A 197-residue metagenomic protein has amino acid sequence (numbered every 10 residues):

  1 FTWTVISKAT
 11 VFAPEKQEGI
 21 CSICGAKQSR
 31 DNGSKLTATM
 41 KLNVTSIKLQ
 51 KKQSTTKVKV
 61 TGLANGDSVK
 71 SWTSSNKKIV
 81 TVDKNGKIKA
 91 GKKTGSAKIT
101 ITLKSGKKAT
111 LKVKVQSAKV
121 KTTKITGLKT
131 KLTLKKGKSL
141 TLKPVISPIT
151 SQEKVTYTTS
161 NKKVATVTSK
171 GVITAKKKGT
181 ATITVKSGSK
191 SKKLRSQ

Functional and structural regions predicted by a protein language model:
F1, P14-K16, S22, L36-Q197: Extracytoplasmic soluble-region selector
F1-T10: Short recognition patches in nucleic-acid-associated and regulatory proteins
G25: Cys/His-coordinated zinc-binding microdomains
S29: Short functional micro-motifs and their immediate structural scaffolds
